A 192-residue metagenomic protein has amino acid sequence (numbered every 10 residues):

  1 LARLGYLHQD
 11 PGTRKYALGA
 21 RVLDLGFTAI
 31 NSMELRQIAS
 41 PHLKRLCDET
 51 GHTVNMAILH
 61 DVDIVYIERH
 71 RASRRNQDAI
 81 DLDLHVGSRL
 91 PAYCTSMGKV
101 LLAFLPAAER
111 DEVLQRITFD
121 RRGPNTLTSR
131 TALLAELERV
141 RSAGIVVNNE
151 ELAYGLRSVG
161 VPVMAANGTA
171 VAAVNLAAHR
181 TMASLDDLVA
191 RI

Functional and structural regions predicted by a protein language model:
A2-G12, A17: Beta-hairpin "wing" of winged helix-turn-helix
R3-Y6, R21, N55, Y66 (+2 more regions): Residue-level recognition of specific faces of alpha-helices
G5, G26-I30, R121, A178-R180: Short amphipathic alpha-helical interaction patches enriched in hydrophobic/aromatic residues with interspersed Lys/Arg
Y6, H52, I145: Short glycine/serine/threonine/alanine-rich loop segments
L7-Q9, M56-A57, V163: A structural signal for short hydrophobic beta-strand segments in well-ordered beta-sheet cores
R14-R116: Amphipathic alpha-helical effector-binding/dimerization core of metabolite-sensing transcriptional regulators
N125-I192: Extended hydrophobic
